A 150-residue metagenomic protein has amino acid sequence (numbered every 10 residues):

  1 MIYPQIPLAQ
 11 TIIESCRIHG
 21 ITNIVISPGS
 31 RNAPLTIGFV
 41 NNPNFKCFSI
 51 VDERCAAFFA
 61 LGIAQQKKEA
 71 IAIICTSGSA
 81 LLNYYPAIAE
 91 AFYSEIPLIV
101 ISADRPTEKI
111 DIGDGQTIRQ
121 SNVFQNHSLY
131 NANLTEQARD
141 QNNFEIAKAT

Functional and structural regions predicted by a protein language model:
M1-T150: N-terminal alpha/beta PP-like core and its mobile active-site loop of ThDP/TPP-dependent enzymes
